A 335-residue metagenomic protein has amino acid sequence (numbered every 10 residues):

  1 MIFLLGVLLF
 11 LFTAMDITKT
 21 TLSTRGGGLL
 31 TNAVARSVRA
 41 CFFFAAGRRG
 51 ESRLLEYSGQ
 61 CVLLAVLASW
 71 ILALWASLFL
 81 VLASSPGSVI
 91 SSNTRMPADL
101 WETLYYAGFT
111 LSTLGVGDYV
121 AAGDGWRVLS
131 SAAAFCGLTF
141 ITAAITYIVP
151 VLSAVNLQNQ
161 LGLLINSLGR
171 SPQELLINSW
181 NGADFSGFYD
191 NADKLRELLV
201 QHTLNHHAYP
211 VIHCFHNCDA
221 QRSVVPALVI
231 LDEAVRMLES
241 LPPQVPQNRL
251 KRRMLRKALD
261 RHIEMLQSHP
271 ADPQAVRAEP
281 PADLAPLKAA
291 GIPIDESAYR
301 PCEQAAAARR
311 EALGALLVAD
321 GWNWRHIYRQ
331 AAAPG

Functional and structural regions predicted by a protein language model:
F3, L9-I17, L67-W70, L78 (+1 more regions): Pore domain of cation channels
M15, T31-F42, W101, Y105 (+1 more regions): Membrane-interacting alpha-helical segments
T24-R49, N93-T94, L157-Q173: Membrane-interface amphipathic/juxtamembrane segments adjacent to transmembrane helices
A45-V62, D118: Cytosolic juxtamembrane amphipathic/interface segments immediately preceding and feeding into a transmembrane helix
Y57-W75, V224-L228: Transmembrane alpha-helical segments and their cytosolic interface motifs in multi-pass membrane proteins
A76-S92: Transmembrane alpha-helix boundary signature
Q158-L228: Non-transmembrane accessory domains of multi-pass membrane transporters/channels
N178, N191-K194, H213-H216, A220-G335: Soluble C-terminal extramembrane regulatory/interaction domains of multi-pass membrane proteins
